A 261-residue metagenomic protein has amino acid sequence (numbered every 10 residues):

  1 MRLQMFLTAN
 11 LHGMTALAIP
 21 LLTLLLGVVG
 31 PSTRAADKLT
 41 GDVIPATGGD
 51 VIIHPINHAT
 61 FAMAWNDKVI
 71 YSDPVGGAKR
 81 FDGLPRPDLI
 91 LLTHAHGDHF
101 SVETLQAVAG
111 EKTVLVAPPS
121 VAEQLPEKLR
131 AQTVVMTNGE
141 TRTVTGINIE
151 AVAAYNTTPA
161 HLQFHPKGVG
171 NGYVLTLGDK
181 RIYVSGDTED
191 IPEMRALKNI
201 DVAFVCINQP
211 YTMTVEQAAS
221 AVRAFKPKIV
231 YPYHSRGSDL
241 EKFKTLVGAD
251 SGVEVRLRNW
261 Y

Functional and structural regions predicted by a protein language model:
Q4, A9-L17: Short, low-complexity, charge-dense intrinsically disordered segments
P31-A35: Sec/Tat signal peptide C-region and signal peptidase I cleavage site
A36-P85, V135-K198, R258-Y261: Core dinuclear metal-dependent hydrolase active-site scaffold
Y71, G76-Q124, K198-F204: Active-site metal-binding motif and surrounding structural segment of the metallo-beta-lactamase
A78-R80, H96-F100, V121-L125, E140-T143 (+4 more regions): Active-site environment of divalent metal-dependent phosphoester hydrolases
E103-T157: Portal/gating segments that form or line small-molecule/metal binding sites
L129-T145, A219, R223-Y261: Binuclear metal-ion centers of metallo-dependent hydrolases, dominated by the metallo-beta-lactamase
N171-F225, Y231-S238: Metallo-beta-lactamase
